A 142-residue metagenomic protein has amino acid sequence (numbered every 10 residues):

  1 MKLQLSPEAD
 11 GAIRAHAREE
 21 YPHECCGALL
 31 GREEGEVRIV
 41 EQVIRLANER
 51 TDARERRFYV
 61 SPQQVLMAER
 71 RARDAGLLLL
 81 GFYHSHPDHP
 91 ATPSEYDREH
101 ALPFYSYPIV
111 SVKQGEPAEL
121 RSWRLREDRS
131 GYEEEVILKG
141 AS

Functional and structural regions predicted by a protein language model:
M1-L79, D88-S142: Conserved beta-strand-loop surface patch within small alpha/beta domains used for substrate/adaptor or ligand engagement
F82: Conserved, mostly hydrophobic/aromatic
S85: Residue-level "edge-of-site" marker
